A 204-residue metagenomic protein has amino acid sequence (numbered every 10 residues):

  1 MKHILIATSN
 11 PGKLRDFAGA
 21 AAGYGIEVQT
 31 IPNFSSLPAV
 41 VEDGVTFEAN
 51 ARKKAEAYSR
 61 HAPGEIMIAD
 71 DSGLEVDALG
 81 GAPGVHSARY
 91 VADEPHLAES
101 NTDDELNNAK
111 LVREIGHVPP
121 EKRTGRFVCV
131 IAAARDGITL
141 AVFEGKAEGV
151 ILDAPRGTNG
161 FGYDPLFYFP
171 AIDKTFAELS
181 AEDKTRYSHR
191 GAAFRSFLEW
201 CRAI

Functional and structural regions predicted by a protein language model:
K2-L5, P11-I204: Anionic-ligand binding patches
